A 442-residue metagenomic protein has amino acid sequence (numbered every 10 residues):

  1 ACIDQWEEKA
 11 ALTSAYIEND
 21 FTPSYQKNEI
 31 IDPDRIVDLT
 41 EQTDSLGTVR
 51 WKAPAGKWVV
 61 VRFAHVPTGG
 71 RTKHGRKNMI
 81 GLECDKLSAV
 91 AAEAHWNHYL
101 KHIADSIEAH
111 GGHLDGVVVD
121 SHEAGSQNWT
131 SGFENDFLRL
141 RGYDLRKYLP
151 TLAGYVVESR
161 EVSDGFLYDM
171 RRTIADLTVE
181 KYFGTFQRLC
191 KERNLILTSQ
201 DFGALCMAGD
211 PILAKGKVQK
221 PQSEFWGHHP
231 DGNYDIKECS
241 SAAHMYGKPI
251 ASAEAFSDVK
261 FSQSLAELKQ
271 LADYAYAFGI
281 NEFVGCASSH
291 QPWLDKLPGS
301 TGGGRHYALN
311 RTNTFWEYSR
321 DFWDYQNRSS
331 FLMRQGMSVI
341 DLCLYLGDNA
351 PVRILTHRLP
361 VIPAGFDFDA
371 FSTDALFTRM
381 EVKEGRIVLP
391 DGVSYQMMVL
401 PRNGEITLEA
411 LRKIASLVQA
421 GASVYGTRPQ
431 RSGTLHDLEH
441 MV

Functional and structural regions predicted by a protein language model:
A1-C2, H102-G116, D120-V442: Carbohydrate-binding surfaces of carbohydrate-active enzymes
A1-L114: Mature N-terminal, pre-catalytic/accessory segment of carbohydrate-active enzymes
